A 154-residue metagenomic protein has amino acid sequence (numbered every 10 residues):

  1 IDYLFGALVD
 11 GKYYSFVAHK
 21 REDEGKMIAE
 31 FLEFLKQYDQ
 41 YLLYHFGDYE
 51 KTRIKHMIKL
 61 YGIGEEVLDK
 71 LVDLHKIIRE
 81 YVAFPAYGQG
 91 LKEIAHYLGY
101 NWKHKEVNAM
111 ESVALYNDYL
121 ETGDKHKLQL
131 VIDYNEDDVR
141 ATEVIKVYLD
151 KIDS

Functional and structural regions predicted by a protein language model:
I1-D10, D138: Gly/Thr-rich phosphate-binding beta-strand-loop-beta motif of the actin/hexokinase/Hsp70
I1-L4, L74, L91, L128 (+1 more regions): Short runs of predominantly hydrophobic/aromatic residues within well-ordered alpha helices that form helix-helix
D2-F5, H56-K59, K146-V147: Composition- and surface-driven signal marking solvent-exposed, interaction-prone regions in large proteins
A7, D48, R53, L120-G123 (+1 more regions): Generic alpha-helical secondary structure signal
L8-D10, Y44-F46, Y134, T142-I145: Generic beta-strand/beta-sheet core signal
Y14-V113: Conserved DEDDh/DEDDy metal-dependent 3′-5′ exonuclease domain
I94-S154: Acidic, Mg2+-coordinating catalytic module of metal-dependent nucleases/exonucleases that use a two-metal-ion mechanism
